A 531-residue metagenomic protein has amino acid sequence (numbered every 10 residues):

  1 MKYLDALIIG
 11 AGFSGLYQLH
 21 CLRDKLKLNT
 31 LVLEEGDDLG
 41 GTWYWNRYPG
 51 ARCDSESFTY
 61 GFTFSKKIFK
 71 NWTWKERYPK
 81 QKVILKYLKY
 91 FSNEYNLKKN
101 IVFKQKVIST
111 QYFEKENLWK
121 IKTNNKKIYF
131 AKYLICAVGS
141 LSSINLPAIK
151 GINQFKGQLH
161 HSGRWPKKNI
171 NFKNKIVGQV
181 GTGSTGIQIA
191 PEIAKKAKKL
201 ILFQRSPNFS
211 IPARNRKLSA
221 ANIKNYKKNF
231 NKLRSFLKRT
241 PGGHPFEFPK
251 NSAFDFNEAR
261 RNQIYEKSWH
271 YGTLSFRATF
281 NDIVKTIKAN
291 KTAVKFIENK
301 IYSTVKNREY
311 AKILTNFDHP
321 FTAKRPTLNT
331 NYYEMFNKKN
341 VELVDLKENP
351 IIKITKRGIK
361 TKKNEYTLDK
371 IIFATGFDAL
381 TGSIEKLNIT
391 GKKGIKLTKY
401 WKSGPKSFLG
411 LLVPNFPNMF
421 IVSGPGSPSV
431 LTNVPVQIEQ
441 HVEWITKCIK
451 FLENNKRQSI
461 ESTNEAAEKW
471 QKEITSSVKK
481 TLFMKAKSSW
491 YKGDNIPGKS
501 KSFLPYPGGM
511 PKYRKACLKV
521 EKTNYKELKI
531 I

Functional and structural regions predicted by a protein language model:
M1-Y3, H160-N174: A short, basic/flexible loop-to-alpha-helix module at the beginning of a structural domain
K2-A6, A11-S14, L19-I152, K168-N169 (+3 more regions): N-terminal FAD-binding dinucleotide-binding subdomain shared by FAD-dependent oxidases/monooxygenases
N153-L159: Active-site proximal beta-strand in glycosyltransferases
V177-G178: Beta-rich strand-turn-strand
A190: Ligand/cofactor pocket segment of small-molecule handling proteins
